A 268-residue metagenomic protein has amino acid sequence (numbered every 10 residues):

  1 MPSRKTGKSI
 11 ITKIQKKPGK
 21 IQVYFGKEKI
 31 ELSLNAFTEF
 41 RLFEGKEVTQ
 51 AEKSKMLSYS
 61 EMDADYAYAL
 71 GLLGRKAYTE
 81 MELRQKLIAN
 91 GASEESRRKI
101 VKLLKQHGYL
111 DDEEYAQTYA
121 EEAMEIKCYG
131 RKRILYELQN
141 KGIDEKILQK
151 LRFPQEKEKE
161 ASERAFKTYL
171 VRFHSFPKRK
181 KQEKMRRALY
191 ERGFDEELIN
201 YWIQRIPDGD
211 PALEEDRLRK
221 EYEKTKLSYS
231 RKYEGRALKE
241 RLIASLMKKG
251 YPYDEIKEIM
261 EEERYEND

Functional and structural regions predicted by a protein language model:
M1-D268: An alpha-helical, amphipathic repeat domain used for nucleic-acid recognition, typified by the mTERF helical solenoid
